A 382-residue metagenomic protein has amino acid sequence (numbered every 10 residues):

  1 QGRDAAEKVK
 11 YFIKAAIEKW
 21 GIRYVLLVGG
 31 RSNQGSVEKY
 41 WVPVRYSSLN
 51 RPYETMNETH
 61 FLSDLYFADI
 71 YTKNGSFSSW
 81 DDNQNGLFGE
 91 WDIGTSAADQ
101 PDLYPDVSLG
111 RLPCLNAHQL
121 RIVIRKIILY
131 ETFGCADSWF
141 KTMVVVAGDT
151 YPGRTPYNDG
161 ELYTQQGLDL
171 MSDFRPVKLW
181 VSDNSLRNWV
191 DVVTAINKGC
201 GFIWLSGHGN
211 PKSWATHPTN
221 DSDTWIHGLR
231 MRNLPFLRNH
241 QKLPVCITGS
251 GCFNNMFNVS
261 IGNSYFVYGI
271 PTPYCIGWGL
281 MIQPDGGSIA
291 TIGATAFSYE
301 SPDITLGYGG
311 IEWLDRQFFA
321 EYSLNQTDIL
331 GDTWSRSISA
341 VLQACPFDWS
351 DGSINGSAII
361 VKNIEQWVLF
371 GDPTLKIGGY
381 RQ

Functional and structural regions predicted by a protein language model:
Q1-Q382: Cysteine-dependent hydrolase recognition
